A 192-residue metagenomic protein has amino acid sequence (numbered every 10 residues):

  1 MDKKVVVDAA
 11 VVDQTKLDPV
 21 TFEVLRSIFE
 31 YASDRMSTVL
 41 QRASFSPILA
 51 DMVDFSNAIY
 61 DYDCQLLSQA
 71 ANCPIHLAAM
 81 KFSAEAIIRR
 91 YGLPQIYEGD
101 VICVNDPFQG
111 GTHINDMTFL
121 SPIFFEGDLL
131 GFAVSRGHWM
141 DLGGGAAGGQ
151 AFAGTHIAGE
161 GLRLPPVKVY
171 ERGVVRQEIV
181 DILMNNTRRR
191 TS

Functional and structural regions predicted by a protein language model:
D2-K81, E85, N185: Long, charge-dense accessory insertions within large macromolecular proteins
E30, D34-F45, Q65, R89-G92 (+6 more regions): Generic secondary-structure signature for well-ordered alpha-helical cores
T38-V39, A43, Q65-L67, K81-P122: Conserved mixed alpha/beta core segments that line enzyme active sites in large multi-domain catalysts
Y60-D61, L120, F124, R136: Core beta-strand residues in small-molecule sensory/regulatory alpha/beta domains
C73, D106-G110, R136-D141: Acidic, glycine-rich active-site loops and adjacent beta-strand->loop/helix elements that engage anionic groups
I75-I87, M140-G149: A short, polar/charged loop-to-alpha-helix boundary motif
E126-S192: Mobile "lid/hinge" segments at catalytic clefts and subdomain interfaces of large enzymes
